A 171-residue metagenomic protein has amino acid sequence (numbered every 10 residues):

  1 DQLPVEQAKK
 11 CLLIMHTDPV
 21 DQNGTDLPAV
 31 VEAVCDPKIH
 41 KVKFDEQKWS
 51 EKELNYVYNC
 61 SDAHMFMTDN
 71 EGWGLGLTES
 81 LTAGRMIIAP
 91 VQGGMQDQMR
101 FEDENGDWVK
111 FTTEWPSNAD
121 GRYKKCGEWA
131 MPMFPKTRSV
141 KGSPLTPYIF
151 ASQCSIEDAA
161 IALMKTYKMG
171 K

Functional and structural regions predicted by a protein language model:
D1-K9: Short hydrophobic signal-anchor/transmembrane segments that target glycosyltransferases and glycosylation machinery
V5-E6, K165-K171: Conserved donor-nucleotide binding/catalytic region of nucleotide-linked donor-dependent transferases
P19, G24-K52: Nucleotide-activated donor-binding/catalytic signature segment of Leloir-type glycosyltransferases, i.e., the conserved
N55, W73, T78-T82, M86 (+1 more regions): Short alpha-helical segment that forms part of, or immediately flanks, the ligand-binding pocket in carbohydrate-active
N55-S61: Short alpha-helical donor nucleotide-sugar binding micro-motif in glycosyltransferases
D69: Aromatic "clamp/platform" in nucleotide-sugar-dependent glycosyltransferases that forms part of the donor/acceptor
D97, E102-K168: Change "using UDP/GDP/dTDP sugars" to "using nucleotide sugars
